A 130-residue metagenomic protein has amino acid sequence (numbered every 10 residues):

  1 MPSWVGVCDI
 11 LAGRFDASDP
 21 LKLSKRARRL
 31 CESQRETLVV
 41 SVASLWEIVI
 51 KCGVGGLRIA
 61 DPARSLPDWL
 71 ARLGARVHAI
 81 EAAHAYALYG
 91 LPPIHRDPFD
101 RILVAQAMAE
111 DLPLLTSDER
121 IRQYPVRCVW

Functional and structural regions predicted by a protein language model:
M1-V40, V54-D68, R72, E110 (+1 more regions): Short, well-structured N-terminal submotif of metal-dependent ribonuclease cores
I48: Phosphate/NTP-binding elements of NTP-utilizing enzymes
I59-R64, A71-S117: Active-site neighborhoods of divalent-metal-dependent phosphate/nucleic-acid chemistry enzymes
P125-W130: Active-site regions of enzymes building and remodeling cell-envelope glycoconjugates
